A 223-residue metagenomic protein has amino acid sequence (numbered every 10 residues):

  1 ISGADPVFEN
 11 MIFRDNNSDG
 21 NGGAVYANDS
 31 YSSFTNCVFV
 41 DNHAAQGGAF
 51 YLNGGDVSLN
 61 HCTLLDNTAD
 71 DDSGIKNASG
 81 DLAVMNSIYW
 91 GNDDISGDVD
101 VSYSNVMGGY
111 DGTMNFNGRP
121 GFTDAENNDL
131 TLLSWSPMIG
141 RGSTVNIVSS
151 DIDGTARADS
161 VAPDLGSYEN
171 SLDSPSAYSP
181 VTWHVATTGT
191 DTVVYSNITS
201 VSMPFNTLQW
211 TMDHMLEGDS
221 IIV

Functional and structural regions predicted by a protein language model:
I1, A177-S179, D213-E217: Flexible, charged surface loops at secondary-structure boundaries
I1-L133: Predominantly extracellular beta-rich ligand-binding scaffolds that present long acidic/polar faces for carbohydrate
P6, S32, V57, S143 (+2 more regions): Proline-centered structural pivot motif
A69, N92-D93, V106-G112, E126-N127 (+4 more regions): Acidic glycine-/aspartate-rich tracts in secreted/extracellular proteins
I88, N105, H184, S220-I222: Residues within well-ordered beta-strands of beta-sheet-rich folds
M114-E169: C-terminal accessory segments
R119-N128, S171-W210: Right-handed parallel beta-helix/beta-solenoid
D153, A158, D164, T188-V223: Acidic Gly/Asp/Thr-rich repetitive segments characteristic of extracellular carbohydrate-active and adhesion proteins
